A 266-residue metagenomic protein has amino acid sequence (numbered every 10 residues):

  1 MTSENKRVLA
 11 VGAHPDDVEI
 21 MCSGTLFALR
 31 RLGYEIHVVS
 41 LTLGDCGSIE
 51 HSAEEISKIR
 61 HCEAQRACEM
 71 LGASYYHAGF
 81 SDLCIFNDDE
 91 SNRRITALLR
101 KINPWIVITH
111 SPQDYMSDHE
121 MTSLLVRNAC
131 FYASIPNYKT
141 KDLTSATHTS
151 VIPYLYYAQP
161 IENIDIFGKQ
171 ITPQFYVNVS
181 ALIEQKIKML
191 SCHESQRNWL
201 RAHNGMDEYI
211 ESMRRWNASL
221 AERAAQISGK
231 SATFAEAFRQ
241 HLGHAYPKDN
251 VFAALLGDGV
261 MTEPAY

Functional and structural regions predicted by a protein language model:
M1-I102: Active-site rim/loop-helix segments in enzyme catalytic domains that contact anionic ligands
M1-L9, D88-Y266: Metal-dependent de-N-acetylase/amidase catalytic core
